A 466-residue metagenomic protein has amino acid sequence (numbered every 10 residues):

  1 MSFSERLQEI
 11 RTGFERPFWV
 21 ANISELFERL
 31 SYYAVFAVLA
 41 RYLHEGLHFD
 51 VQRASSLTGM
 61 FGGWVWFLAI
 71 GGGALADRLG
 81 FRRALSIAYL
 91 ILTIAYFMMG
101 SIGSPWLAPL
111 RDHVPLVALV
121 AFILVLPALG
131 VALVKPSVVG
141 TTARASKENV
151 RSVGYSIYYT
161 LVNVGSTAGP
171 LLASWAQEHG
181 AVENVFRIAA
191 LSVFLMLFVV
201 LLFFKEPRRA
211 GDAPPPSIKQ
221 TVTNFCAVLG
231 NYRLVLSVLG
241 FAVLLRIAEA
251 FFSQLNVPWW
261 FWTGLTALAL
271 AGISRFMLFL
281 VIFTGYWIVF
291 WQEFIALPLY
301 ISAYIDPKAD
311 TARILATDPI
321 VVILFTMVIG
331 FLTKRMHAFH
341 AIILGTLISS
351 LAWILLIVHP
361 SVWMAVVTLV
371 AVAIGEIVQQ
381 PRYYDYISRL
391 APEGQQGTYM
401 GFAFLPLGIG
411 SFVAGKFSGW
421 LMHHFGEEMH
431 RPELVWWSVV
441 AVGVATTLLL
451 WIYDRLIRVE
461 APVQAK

Functional and structural regions predicted by a protein language model:
M1-R16, E148-S152, A173-F294, A303-P307 (+2 more regions): Intracellular loop-helix junctions on the cytosolic face of multi-pass helical membrane proteins
A37-S55, F252, F261, I295-A312: Short amphipathic helix-loop junctions that connect adjacent transmembrane helices in Major Facilitator Superfamily/SLC
V65, S152-Q177, S192-V193, F402-G415: Glycine-rich segments within core transmembrane alpha-helices of 12-TM secondary carriers
V65-F67, G264, T311-K334: Transmembrane alpha-helices of Major Facilitator/SLC transporters
L68-F81, Q177, L324-A338, M422: Helix-to-loop junctions at the C-terminal end of transmembrane segments in multipass secondary transporters
L90-P115, L347-P360: C-terminal ends and interior cores of transmembrane alpha-helices in multi-pass membrane transporters/permeases
H113-V114, W175-S192, W420-V444: A membrane-interface helix-boundary motif in multi-pass transporters
L133-K147, I301, V378-P392: Intracellular juxtamembrane helix-capping segments at the cytosolic ends of symmetry-related transmembrane helices
